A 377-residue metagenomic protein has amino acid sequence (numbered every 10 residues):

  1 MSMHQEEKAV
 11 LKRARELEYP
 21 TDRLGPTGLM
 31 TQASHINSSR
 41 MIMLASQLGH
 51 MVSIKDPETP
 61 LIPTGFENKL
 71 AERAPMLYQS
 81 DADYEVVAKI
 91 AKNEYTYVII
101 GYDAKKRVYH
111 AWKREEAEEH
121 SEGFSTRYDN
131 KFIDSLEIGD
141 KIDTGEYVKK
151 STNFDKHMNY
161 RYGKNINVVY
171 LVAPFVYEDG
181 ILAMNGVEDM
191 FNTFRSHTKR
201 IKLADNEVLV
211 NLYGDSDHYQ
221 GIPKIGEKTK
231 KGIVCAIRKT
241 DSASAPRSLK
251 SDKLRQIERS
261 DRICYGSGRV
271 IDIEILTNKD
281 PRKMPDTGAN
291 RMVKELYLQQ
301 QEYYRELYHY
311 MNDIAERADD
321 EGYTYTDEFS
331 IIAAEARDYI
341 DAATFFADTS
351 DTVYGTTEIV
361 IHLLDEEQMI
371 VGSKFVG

Functional and structural regions predicted by a protein language model:
M1-V376: Long, charge-dense accessory insertions within large macromolecular proteins
